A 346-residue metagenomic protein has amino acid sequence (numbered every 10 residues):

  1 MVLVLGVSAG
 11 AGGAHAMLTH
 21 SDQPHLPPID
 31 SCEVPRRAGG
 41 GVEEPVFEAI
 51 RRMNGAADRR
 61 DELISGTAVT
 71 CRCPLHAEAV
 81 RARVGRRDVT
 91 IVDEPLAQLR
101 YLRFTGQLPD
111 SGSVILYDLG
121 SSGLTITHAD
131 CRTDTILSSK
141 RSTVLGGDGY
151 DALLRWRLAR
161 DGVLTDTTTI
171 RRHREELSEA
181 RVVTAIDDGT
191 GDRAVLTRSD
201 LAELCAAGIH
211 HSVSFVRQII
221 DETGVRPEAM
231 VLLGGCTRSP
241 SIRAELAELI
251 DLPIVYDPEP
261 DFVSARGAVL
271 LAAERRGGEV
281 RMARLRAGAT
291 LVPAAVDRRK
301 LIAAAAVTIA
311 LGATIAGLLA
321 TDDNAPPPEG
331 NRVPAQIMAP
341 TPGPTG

Functional and structural regions predicted by a protein language model:
M1-C71, L75-A79, S212, V216: Conserved phosphate-binding loops in N-terminal lobes of ATP-dependent enzymes of the actin/Hsp70/sugar-kinase
M1-H25, G106-I136, E175-V182: Gly/Thr-rich phosphate-binding beta-strand-loop-beta motif of the actin/hexokinase/Hsp70
P35-R52, D187-R226: Adenine-nucleotide phosphate-binding core of ATP-dependent small-molecule kinases
T67-H76, E222-A247: Glycine-rich phosphate-binding loops at beta-strand->alpha-helix junctions
V84-L164, T197, H210, S214 (+1 more regions): Small-residue (GG/TT-enriched) beta-loop-alpha framework at ligand/catalytic clefts
E94-T105, Y150-L153, V255-V307: Glycine-rich phosphate-binding/hydrolytic loop that grips phosphoryl groups
A129-A206, R238-S239, A244, A303-G317: Phosphate-binding glycine-rich/basic clefts of nucleotide- and phosphate-handling proteins, predominantly
E274-G346: Acidic, glycine/GT-rich loop-and beta-edge segments that sit at the periphery of enzyme/chaperone cores
